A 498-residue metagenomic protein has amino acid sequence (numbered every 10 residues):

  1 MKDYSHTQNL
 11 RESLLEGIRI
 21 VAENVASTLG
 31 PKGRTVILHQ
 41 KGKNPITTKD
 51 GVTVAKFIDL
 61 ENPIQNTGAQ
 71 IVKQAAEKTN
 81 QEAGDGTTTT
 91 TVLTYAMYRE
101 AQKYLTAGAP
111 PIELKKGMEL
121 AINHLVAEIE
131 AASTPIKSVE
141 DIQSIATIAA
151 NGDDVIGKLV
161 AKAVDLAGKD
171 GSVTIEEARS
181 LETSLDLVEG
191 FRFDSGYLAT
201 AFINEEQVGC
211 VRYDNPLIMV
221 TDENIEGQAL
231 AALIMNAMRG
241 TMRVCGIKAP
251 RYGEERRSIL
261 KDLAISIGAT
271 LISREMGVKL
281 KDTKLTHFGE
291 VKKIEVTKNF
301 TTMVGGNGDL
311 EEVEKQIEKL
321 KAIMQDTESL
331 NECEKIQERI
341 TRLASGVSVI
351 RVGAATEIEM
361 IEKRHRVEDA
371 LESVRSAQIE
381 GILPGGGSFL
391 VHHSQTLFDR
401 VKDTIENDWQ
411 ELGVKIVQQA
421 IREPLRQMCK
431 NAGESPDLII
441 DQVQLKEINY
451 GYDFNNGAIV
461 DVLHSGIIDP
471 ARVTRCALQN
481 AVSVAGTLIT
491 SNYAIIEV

Functional and structural regions predicted by a protein language model:
M1-G42: N-terminal, positively charged regions that mediate nucleic acid binding
T7, R11, L15-A22, Q65 (+19 more regions): Amphipathic alpha-helical transducer elements in NTP-driven molecular machines
E12-L14, I64-N66, L271, I350-V498: Extended, low-charge hydrophobic alpha-helical regions
L14, G30, G84, G108 (+8 more regions): Residue-level signature of catalytic and energy-coupling elements of molecular machines, predominantly ATP/GTP-dependent
K41, L93-R99, N123-V126, E130 (+3 more regions): Core structural elements
K43-N80, L198-G209, M219-N224: Glycine-rich oxoanion-binding loops at beta->alpha junctions
Y104-A146, R212-N215, T221, K281-G306 (+2 more regions): A structural-propensity feature for long, helix-poor, extended segments
V126-P384, A494-I495: Long, structured protein-protein interaction/assembly regions in large complexes
